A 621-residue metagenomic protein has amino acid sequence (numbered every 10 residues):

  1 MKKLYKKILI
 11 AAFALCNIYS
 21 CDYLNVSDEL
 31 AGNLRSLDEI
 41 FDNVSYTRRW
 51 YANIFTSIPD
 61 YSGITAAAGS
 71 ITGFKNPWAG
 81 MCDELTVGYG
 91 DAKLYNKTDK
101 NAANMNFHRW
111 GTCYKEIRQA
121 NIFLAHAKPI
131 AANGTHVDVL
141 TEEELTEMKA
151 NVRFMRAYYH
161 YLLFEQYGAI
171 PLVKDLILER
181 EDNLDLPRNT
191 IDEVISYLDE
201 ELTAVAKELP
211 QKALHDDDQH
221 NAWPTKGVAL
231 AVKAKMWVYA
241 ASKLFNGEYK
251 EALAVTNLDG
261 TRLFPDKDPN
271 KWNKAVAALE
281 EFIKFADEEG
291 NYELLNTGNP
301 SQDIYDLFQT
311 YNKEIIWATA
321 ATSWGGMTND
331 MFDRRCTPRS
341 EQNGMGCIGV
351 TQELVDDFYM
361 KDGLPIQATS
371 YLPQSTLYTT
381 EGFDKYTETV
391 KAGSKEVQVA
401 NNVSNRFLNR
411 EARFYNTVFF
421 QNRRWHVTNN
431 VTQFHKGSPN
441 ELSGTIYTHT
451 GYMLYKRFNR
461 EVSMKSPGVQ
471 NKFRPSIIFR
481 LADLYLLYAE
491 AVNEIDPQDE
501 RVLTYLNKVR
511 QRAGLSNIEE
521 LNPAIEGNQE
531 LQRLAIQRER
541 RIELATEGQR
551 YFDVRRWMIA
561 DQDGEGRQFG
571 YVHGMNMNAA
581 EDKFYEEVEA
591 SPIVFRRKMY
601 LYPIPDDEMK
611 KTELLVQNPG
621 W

Functional and structural regions predicted by a protein language model:
M1-A31: Bacterial Sec-dependent N-terminal signal peptides
S20-Y23, C113-E116, Y197-D199, L258 (+8 more regions): Long, intrinsically disordered, low-complexity segments
C21-G73, V255, K391-A392, R406-L408 (+1 more regions): Membrane-proximal, proline-rich intrinsically disordered regions
E39, N43-A52, T56-A66, T86-Y167 (+10 more regions): Conserved, well-structured interaction surfaces
Y46, I304-F308, N312-P439, Q498: Glycine-rich, aromatic-lined ligand/substrate-binding cores of catalytic and carbohydrate-binding domains
T65-E84, V173, L209-V228, L244-G346 (+1 more regions): Short, surface-exposed recognition loops and adjoining beta-strand edges that mediate ligand/DNA contacts, enriched
R156-A157, K233-A234, P475-S516: Extended amphipathic alpha-helical segments enriched in small hydrophobics
L162-E165, A169-P171, A213, Y239-E248 (+1 more regions): Short coil/turn linking the two alpha-helices of tandem helical-hairpin repeats
